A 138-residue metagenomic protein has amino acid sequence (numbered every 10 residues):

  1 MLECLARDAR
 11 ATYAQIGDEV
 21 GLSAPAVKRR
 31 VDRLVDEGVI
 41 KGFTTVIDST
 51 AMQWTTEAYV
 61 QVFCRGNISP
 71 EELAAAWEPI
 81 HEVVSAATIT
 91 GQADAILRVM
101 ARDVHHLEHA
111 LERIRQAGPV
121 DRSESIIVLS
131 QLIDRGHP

Functional and structural regions predicted by a protein language model:
M1-P138: A compositional/biophysical signature of low hydrophobicity enriched in polar/charged and small residues
